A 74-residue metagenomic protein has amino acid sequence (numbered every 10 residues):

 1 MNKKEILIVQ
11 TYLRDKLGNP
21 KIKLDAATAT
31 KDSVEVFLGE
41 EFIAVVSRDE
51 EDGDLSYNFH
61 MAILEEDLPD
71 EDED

Functional and structural regions predicted by a protein language model:
M1-D74: Terminal leader/tail segments of proteins
